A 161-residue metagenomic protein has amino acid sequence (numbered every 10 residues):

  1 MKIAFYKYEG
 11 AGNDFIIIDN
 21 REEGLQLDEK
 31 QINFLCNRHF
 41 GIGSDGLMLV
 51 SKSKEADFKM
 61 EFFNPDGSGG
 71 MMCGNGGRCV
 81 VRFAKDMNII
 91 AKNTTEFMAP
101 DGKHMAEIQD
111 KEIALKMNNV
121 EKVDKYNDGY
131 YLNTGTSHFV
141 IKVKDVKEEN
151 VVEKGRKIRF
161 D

Functional and structural regions predicted by a protein language model:
M1-M72, G77-D161: Active-site proximal loop and beta-alpha junction motif in alpha/beta enzyme cores
